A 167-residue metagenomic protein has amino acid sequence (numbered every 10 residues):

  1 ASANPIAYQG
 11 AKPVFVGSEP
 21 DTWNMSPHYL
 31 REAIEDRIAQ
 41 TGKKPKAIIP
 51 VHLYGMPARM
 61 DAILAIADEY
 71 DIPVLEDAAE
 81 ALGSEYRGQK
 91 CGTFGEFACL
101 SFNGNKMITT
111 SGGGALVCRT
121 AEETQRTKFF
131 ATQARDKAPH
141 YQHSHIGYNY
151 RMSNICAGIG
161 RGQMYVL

Functional and structural regions predicted by a protein language model:
A1-L53, P57-E69, P73-A78, E85: PLP-dependent aminotransferase-like
A7, G42, G92-T93, I108: Short, flexible hinge/linker loops that cap or flank conserved catalytic cores
E32-A33, K90-F94: Short, hinge-like loop/turn segments at secondary-structure boundaries
M60, A67-D68, T93, T109-S111: Short hydrophobic "helix-edge" motifs at membrane interfaces and signal-peptide entry regions
A81-R87, F94-L167: Active-site region of PLP-dependent enzymes
